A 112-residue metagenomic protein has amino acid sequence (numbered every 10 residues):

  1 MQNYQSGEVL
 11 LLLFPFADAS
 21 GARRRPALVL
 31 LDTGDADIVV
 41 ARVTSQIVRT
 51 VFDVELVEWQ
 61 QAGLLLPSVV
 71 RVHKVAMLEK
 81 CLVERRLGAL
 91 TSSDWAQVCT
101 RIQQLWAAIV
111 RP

Functional and structural regions predicted by a protein language model:
M1-N3, G21: Short, surface-exposed secondary-structure edge patches
Q2, A62-P112: C-terminal terminal-subdomain/extension
D18-R23, V29-Q60: Compact nucleic-acid interaction/catalytic patches
P26-A27, R71: Short hydrophobic/aromatic-rich motifs at helix boundaries and adjacent loops
